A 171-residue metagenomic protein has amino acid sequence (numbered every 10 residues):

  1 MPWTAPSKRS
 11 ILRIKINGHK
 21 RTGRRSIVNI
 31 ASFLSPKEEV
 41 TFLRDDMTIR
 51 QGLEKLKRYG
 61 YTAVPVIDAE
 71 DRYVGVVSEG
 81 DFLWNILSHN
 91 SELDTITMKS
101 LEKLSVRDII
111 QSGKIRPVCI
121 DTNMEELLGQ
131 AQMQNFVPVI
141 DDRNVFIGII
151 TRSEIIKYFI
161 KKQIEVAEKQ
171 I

Functional and structural regions predicted by a protein language model:
I11-K15, R24: Short, positively charged and aromatic/hydrophobic N-terminal segments
I27-V40, L101-K114: Bateman (tandem CBS) regulatory domains
F33, N85-I86, Y158-F159: Residues that scaffold the ATP/ADP-binding catalytic core of kinase and kinase-like folds
F42-G60, V66-I67, R116-Q134, I140-D141 (+1 more regions): The conserved cystathionine-beta-synthase
L56-Y59, V64-D81, A131, V139-E154: A glycine-centered beta-loop-beta connector
S78, L83-E102: Helix-adjacent hinge/juxtasegments
L101, S112-I120, I140-I171: Cytosolic regulatory modules rich in charged/polar residues
